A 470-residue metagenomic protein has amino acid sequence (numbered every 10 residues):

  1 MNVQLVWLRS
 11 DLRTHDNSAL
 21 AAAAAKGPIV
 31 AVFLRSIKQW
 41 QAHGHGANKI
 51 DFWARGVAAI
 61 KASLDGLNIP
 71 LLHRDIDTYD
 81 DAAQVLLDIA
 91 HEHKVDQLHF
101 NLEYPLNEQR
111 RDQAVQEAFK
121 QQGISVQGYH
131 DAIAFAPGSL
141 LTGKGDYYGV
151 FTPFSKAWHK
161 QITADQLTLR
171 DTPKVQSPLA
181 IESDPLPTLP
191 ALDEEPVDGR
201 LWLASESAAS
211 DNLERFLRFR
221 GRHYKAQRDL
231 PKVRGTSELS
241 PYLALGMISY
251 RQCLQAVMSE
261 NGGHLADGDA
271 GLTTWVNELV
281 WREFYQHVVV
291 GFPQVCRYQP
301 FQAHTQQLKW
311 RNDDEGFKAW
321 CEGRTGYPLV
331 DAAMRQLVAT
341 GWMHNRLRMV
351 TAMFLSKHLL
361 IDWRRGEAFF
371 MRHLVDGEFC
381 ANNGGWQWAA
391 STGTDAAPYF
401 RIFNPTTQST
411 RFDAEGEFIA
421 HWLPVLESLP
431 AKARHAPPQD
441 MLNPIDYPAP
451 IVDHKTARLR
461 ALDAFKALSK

Functional and structural regions predicted by a protein language model:
M1-Q166, L265, D463-L468: Trp/Phe/Arg-rich N-terminal binding region typifying the photolyase-homology
A21, D88, D331, M349 (+1 more regions): A broad detector of short, well-ordered amphipathic alpha-helices that serve as recognition/interaction surfaces
G44, H99, F317, I445-P448: Short coil/turn segments at secondary-structure junctions
I124, G145-Q302, F412-K470: Glycine/tryptophan-enriched, flexible segments
L141, F151, Y224, W320 (+3 more regions): Short clusters of hydrophobic/aromatic residues that line enzyme substrate/ligand-binding pockets
G235-A420: Active-site-proximal binding-pocket segments
